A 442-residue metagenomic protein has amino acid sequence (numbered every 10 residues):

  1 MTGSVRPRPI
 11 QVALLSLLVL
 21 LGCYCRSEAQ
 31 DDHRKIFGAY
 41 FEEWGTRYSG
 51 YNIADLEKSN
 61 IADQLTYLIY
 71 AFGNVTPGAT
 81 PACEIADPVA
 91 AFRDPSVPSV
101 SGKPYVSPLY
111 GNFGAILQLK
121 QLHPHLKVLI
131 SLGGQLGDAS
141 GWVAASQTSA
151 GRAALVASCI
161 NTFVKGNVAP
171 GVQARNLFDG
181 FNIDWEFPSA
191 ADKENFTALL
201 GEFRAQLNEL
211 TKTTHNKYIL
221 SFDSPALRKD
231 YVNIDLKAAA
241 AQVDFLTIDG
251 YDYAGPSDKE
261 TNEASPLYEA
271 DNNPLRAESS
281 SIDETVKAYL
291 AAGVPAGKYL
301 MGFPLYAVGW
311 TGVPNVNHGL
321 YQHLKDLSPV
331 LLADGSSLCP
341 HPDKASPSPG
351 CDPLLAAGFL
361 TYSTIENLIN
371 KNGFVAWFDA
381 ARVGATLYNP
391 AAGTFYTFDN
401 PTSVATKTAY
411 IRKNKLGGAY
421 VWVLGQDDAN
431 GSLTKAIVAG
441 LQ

Functional and structural regions predicted by a protein language model:
G3-A13: Bacterial N-terminal signal peptides that target proteins for export
A13-G22: Bacterial N-terminal signal peptides
Q30-V168, A333-D352, A356, T434: Glycan-recognition patch characteristic of GH18 chitinases/ENGases and related GlcNAc/peptidoglycan-binding proteins
D31-R34, N112-L129, G133-G134, T197-T214 (+2 more regions): Surface-exposed amphipathic alpha-helices with a cationic face
T46, A356-Q442: Extracellular low-complexity, Gly/Ser/Thr-rich intrinsically disordered linkers and protease-sensitive activation/hinge
L68, I130, I183, F203 (+4 more regions): Conserved, mostly hydrophobic/aromatic
P81-V106, S189-L355: Substrate-binding surface in catalytic domains of secreted glycosidases
T148-F181, L199-E202, Q206, Y231-Q242: An active-site-proximal structural segment forming one wall of the substrate-binding cleft that immediately precedes
